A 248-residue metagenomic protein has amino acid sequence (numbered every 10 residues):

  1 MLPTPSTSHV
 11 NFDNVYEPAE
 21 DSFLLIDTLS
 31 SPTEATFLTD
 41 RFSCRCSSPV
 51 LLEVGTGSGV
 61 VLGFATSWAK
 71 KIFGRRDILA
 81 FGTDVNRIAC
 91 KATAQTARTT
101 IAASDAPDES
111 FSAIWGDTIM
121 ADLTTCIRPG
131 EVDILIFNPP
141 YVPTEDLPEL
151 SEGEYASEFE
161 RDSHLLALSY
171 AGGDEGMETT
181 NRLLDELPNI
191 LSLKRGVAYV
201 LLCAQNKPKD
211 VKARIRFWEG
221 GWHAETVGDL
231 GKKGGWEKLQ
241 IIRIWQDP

Functional and structural regions predicted by a protein language model:
M1-F73, T83-A92, T125-R128, T226-P248: SAM-dependent Rossmann-like transferase core, predominantly class I methyltransferases with a strong bias toward
S48, E131-V132, R195: Local beta-strand N-terminus motif with an aromatic residue
I78-F81: Short beta-strand element of Class I
K91-G130: S-adenosyl-L-methionine
I136-T179: Mobile active-site "lid"/loop adjacent to the S-adenosyl-L-methionine
A156, E160, N181-K194: A short glycine-rich, Lys/Arg-flanked "PGG" loop and its adjoining helix->strand segment in the class I
T180-L184, Q205-R216: Short alpha-helix
R195-L201: Conserved beta-strand signature within the Rossmann-like core of class I S-adenosyl-L-methionine
